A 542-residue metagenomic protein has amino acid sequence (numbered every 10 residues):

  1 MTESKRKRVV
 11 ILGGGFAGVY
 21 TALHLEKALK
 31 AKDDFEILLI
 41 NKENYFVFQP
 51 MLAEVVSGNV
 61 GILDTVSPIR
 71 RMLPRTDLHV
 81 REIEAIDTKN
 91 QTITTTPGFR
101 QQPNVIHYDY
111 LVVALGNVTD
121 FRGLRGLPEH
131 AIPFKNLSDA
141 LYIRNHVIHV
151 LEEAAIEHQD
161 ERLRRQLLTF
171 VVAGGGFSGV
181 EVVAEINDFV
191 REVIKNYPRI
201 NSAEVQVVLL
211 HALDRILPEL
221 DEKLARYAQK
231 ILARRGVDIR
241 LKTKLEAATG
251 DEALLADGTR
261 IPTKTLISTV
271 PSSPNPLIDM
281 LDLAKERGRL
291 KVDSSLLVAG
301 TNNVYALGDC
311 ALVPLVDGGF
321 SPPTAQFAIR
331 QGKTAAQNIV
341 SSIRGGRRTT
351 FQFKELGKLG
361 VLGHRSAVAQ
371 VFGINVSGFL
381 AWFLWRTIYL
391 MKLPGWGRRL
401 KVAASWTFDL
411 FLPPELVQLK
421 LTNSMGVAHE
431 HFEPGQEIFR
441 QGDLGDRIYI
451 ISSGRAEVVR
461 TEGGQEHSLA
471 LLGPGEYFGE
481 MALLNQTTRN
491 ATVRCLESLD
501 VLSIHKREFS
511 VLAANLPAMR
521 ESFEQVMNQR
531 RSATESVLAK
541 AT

Functional and structural regions predicted by a protein language model:
M1-R6, D77-V171, I267: FAD-binding core/adjacent interface of flavoenzyme oxidoreductases
T2-E84, F170, V180-L220: Beta1-alpha1 glycine-rich phosphate/pyrophosphate-binding loop at the start of Rossmann-like nucleotide-binding domains
S4, F327, Q337-L421: C-terminal, flexible cofactor-proximal segment of oxidoreductases
T76-T95, N187-S294, V298-G300, R348 (+1 more regions): A Rossmann-like FAD-binding core segment of flavoenzymes
E129-E161, D251-L254, R260-R330: FAD-site-proximal beta/loop scaffold in flavoenzymes
L163-L220, Y227, D238-R240, P322-G360: Rossmann-like dinucleotide-binding core of oxidoreductases
Y305, Q418-A482, R489-A491, N528 (+1 more regions): Regulatory nucleotide-sensing modules
R489-N490, R507-T542: A small-molecule sensor/coupling module
